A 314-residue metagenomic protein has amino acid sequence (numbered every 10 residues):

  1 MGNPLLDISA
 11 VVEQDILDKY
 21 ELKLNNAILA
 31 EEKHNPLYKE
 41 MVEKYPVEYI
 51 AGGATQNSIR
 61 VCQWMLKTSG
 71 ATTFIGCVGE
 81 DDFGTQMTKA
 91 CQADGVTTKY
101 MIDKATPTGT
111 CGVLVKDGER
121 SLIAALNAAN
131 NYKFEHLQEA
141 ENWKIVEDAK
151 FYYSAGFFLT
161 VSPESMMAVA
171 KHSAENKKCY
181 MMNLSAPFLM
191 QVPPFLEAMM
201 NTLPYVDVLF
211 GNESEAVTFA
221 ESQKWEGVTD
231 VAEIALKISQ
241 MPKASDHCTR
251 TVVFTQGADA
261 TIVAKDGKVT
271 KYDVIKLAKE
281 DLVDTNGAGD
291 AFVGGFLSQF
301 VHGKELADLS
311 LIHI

Functional and structural regions predicted by a protein language model:
M1-L5, V11, K171-E175, E221-I312: Conserved phosphate-binding/catalytic region of the ribokinase-like
M1-T73, D82, Q86, A93 (+1 more regions): Glycine-rich phosphate/adenosyl-contacting loop at the front of the ribokinase-like
D81-D94, V113-V115, A124: Active-site-proximal loop->helix
A90-T106: A glycine-rich helix N-cap at a beta->alpha junction
K99-D103, C111-P163: Conserved phosphate-binding/catalytic loop of the ribokinase/pfkB sugar-kinase fold
F151-K237, P242, T251, D259-T261: Conserved beta-alpha-beta core of the PfkB/ribokinase-like small-molecule kinase fold
